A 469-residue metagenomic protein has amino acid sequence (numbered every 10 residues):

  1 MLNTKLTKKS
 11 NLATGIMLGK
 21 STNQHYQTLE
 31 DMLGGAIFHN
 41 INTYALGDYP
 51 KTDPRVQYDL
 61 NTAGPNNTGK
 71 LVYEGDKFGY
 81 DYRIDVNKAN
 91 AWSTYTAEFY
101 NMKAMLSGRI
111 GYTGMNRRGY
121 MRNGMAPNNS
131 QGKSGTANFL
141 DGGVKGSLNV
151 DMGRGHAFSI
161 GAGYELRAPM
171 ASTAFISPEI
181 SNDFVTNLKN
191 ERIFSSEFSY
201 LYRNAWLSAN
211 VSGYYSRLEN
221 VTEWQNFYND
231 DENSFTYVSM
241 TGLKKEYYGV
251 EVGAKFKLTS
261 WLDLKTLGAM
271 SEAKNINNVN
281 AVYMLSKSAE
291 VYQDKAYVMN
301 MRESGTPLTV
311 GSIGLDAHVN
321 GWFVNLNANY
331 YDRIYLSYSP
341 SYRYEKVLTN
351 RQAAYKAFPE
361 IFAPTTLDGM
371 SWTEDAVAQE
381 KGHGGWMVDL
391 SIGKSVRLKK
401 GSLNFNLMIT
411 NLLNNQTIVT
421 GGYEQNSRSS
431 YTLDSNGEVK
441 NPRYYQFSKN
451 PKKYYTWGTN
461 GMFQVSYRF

Functional and structural regions predicted by a protein language model:
L2-L6, A91-A97, G146-V150, F198-Y202 (+7 more regions): Residues on the lipid-exposed face of transmembrane beta-strands in outer-membrane beta-barrel proteins
K8, N101, Y215-R217, F235-Y342 (+1 more regions): Gram-negative outer-membrane beta-barrel transporters
K9-L12, N101-A104, G155-F158, W206-A209 (+3 more regions): Repeated loop/turn-to-beta-strand initiation elements of outer-membrane beta-barrel proteins
A13-G153, N280: Signature of Gram-negative outer-membrane beta-barrel scaffolds
L18-Q24, F99-N101, I110-N116, A162-A168 (+8 more regions): Transmembrane beta-strands of outer-membrane beta-barrel pores
N61, N66, G114-N123, T136 (+7 more regions): Surface-exposed extracellular loop regions of Gram-negative outer-membrane beta-barrel proteins, predominantly
D85-A89, N138-G142, R192-S196, R203-A205 (+6 more regions): Residues that define the transmembrane beta-barrel architecture of outer-membrane proteins
L264, Y330-P359, A363-D368, H383 (+1 more regions): C-terminal beta-signal and adjacent terminal beta-strands/loops of Gram-negative outer-membrane beta-barrel proteins
